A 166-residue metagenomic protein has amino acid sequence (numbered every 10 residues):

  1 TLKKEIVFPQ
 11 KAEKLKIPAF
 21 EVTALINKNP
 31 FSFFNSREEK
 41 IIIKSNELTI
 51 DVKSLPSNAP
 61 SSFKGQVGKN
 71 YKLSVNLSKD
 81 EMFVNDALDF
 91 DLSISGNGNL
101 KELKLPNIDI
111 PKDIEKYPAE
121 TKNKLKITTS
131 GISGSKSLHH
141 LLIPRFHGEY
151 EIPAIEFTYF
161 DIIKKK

Functional and structural regions predicted by a protein language model:
T1-K166: Surface-exposed interaction/ligand-binding surfaces
